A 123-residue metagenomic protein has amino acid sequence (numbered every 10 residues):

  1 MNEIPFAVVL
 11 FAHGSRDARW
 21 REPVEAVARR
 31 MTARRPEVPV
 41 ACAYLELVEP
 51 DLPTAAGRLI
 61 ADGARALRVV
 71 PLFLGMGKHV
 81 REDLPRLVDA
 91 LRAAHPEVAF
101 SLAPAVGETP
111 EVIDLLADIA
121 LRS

Functional and structural regions predicted by a protein language model:
M1-S123: Active-site-proximal alpha-helix that buttresses catalytic centers in soluble enzyme cores
